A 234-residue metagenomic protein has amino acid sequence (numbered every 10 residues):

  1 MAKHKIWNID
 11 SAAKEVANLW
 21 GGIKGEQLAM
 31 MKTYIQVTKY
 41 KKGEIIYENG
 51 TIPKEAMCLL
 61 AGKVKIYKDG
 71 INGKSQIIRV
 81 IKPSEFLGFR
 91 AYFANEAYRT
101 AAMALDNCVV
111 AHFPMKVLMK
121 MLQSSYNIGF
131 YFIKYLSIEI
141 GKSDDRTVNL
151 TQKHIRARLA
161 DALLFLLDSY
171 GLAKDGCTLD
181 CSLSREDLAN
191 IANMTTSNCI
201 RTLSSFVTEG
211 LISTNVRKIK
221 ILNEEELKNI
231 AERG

Functional and structural regions predicted by a protein language model:
M1-K42, F86-L87, A91-F93: Cyclic nucleotide-binding regulatory module and flanking cytosolic helices
L19, E44-D106: Cyclic nucleotide-binding regulatory domains
G22, V80, A104, H112 (+2 more regions): Short aromatic/basic micro-patch
Q27, R79-G141: Cyclic-nucleotide recognition modules
A29-M30, I46-G50, A173: Short loop/turn motifs at secondary-structure junctions and domain boundaries
Y67, F89-R90, K120-M121, A162 (+1 more regions): Residues that scaffold the ATP/ADP-binding catalytic core of kinase and kinase-like folds
L105, Q123-N193: Polybasic "coupling" helices that flank or enter modular domains
D168-G234: Phosphate-/nucleic-acid-contacting segments
